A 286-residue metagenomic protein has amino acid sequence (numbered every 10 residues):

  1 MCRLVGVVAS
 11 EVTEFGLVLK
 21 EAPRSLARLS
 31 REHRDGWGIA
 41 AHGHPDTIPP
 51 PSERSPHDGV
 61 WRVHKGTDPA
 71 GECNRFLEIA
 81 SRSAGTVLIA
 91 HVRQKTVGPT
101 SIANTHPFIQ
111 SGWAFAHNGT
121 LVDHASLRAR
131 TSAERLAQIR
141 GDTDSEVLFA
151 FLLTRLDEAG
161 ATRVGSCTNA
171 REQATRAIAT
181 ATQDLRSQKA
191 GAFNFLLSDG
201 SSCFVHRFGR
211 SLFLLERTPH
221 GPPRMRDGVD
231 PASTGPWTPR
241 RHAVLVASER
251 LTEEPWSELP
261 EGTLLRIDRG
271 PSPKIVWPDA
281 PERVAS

Functional and structural regions predicted by a protein language model:
M1-D68, T263-R266, P271-A285: Extreme N-terminus nucleophile/cap motif
C2, I39, I89, L148 (+2 more regions): A residue-level signal for conserved active-site and pocket-lining positions in enzyme catalytic cores
C2, W113-D123: Conserved beta-strand-loop-short alpha-helix elements that form and flank the Mn2+/Mg2+-coordinating active site
T67-R82, A90-S111, A129-R135: Short acidic (Asp/Glu) patches
V87, R163-G209: Catalytic core of PPM/PP2C metal-dependent serine/threonine phosphatase domains
R130-D157: Long, charge-dense
I139-G141, G209-P231: Gly/Ser/Thr-rich active-site loops/lids in small-molecule metabolic enzymes that frequently grip phosphoryl groups
G221-L264: A conserved acidic, glycine/proline-rich C-terminal tail/linker
